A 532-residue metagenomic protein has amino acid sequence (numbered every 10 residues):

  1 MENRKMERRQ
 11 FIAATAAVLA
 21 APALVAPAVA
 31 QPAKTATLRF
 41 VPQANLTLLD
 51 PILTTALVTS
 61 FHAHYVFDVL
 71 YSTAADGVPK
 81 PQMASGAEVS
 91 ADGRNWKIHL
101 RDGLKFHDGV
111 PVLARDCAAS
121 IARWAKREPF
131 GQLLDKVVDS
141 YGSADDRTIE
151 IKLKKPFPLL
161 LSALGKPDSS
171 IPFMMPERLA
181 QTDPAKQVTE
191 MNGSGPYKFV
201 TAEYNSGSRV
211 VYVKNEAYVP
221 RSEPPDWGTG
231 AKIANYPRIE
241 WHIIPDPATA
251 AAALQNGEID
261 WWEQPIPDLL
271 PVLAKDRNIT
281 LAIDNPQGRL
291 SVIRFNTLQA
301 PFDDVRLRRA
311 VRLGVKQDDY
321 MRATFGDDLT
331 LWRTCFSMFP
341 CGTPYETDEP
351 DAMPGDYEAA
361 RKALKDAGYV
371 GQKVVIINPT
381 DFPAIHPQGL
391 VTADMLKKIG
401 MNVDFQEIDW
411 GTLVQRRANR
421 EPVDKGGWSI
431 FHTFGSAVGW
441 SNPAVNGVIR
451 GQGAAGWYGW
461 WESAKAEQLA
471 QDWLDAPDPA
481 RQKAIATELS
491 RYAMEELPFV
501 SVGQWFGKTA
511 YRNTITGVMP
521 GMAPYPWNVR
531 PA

Functional and structural regions predicted by a protein language model:
V41-A91, A122, N192: N-terminal lobe/hinge region of extracytoplasmic solute-binding protein
L133-A180, A185-N205: Surface-exposed binding/hinge segments that line and control ligand-binding clefts or catalytic entry sites
Y197, T330-D366, T380-P387: Structural transition elements
S208, D246-P247, P265, T343 (+5 more regions): Ligand/substrate-recognition segments at binding pockets and active sites
P220-V272, N402: Ligand-site clamp/hinge motif
L298, F302-G342, P387-Q388, A493-G503: Periplasmic-binding protein-like
I399, D404-Q415, P443-N513, A532: Extracytoplasmic/peripheral linker and loop segments enriched in polar/acidic and small residues with frequent Thr/Pro
Y511-A532: Long beta-strand-rich cores associated with HINT superfamily self-processing modules
